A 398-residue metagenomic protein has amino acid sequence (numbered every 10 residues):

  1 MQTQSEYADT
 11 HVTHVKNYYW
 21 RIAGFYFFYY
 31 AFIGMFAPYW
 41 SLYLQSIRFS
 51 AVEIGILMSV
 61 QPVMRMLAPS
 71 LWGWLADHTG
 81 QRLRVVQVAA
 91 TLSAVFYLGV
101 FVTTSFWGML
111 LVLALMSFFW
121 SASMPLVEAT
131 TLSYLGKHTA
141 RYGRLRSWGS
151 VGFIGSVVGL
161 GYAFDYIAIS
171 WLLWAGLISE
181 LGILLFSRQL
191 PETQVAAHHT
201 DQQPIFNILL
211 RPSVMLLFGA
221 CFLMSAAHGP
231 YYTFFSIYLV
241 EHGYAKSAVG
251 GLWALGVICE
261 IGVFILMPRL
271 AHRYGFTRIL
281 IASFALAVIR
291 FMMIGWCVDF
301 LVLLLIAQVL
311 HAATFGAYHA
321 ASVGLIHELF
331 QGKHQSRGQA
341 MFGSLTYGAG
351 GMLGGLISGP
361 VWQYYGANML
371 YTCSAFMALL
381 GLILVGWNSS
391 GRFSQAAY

Functional and structural regions predicted by a protein language model:
S5-K16, S187-C221: Juxtamembrane intracellular "pre-TM" segments in multi-pass secondary transporters
D9-P62, V214-C221, S225-L252: Helix-loop boundary and gating motifs at the non-cytosolic
L44-Q45, L75-A76, S147, Y162-I167 (+3 more regions): Interfacial helix-cap and linker-helix signal at transmembrane-aqueous boundaries of multi-pass secondary transporters
L67-Q81, F164-D165, V263-F276, W362-Q363: Helix-to-loop junctions at the C-terminal end of transmembrane segments in multipass secondary transporters
R84-L98, R278-M293: Structural signature of the two symmetry-related core transmembrane helices
F101-L113, G295-A307: Helix-loop junctions at membrane interfaces in 12-TM secondary transporters
A114-W148: Cytoplasmic helix-loop-helix junction between adjacent transmembrane helices in 12-TM secondary transporters
W171-R188, M369-N388: Symmetry-related core transmembrane helices of the 12-TM Major Facilitator Superfamily/SLC fold
